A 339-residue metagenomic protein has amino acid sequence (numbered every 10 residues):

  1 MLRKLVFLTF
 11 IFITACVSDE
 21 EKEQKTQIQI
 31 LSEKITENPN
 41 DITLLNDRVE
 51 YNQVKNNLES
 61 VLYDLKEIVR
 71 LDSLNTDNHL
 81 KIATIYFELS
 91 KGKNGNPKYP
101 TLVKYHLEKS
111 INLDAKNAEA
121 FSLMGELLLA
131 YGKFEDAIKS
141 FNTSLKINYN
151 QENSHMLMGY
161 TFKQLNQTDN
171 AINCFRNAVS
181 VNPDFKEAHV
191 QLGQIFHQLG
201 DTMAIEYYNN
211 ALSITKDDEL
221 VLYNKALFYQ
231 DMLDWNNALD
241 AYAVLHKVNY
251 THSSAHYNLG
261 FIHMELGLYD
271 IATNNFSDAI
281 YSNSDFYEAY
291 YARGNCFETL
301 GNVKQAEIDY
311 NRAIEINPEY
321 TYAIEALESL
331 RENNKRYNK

Functional and structural regions predicted by a protein language model:
I13-A15: C-terminal motif of bacterial Sec signal peptides marking the signal peptidase cleavage site
E21-Q29, N56-E67, S90-K109, Y131-T143 (+6 more regions): Structural signature of tandem alpha-helical TPR/SEL1-like repeats, specifically the intra-repeat loop/turn
I42-T43, T76-D77, A118-E119, E152-N153 (+5 more regions): Helix-start (N-cap) detector for alpha-helical repeat units in TPR-like alpha-solenoids, especially tetratricopeptide
Q53, F87, G95, S122 (+11 more regions): Position-specific recognition of the canonical hydrophobic site in helix A of tetratricopeptide repeat
T84-I85, T321-N338: TPR/TPR-like alpha-solenoid helical repeat scaffolds
